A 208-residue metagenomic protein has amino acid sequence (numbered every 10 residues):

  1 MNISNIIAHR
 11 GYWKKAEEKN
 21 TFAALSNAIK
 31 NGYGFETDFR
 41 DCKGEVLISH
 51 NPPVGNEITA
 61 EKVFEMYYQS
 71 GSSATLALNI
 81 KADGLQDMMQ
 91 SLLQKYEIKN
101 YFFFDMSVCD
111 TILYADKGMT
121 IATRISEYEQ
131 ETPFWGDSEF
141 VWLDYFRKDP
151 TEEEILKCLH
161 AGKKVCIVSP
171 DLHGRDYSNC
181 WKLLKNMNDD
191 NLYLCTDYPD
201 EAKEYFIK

Functional and structural regions predicted by a protein language model:
M1-K208: Phosphate-group recognition and catalysis centered on beta-loop-alpha active-site segments
